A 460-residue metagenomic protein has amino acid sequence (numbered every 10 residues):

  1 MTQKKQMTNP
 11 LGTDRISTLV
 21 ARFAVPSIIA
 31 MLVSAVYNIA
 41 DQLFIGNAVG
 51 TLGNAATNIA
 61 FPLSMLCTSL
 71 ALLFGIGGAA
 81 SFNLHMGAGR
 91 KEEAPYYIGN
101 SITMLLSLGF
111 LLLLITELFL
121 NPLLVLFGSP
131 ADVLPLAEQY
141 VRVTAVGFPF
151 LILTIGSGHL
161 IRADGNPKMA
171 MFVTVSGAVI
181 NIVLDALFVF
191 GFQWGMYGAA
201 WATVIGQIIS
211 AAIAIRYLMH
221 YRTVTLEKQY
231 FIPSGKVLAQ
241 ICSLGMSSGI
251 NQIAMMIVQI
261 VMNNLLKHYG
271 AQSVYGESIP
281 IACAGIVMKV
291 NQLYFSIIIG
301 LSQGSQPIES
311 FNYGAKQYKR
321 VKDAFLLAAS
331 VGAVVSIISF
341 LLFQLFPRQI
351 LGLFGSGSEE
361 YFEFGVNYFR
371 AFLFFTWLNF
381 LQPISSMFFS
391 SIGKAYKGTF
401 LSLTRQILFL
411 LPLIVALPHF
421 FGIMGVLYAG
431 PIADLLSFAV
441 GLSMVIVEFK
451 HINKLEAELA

Functional and structural regions predicted by a protein language model:
M1-A24, F82-P149, G191-M246, E309-F374 (+1 more regions): Short alpha-helical transmembrane segments in multi-pass integral membrane proteins
S17-V36, A40, L63-L70, V146 (+5 more regions): Residue-level signal for short hydrophobic patches within transmembrane helices of multi-pass membrane transporters
R22-D41, V143, G177, G206-S210 (+2 more regions): Transmembrane helical elements of multi-pass membrane transporters/channels
L32, V36-N54, L124-A131, L187-W194 (+5 more regions): Helix-terminus/linker motif at the lipid-water interface of multi-pass membrane proteins
T51-P62, A137, V141, A200 (+2 more regions): Small-residue hotspots at the loop-to-helix junctions and early N-terminal turns of transmembrane alpha-helices
N54-L114, L151-A170, C283-L341, L345-P347 (+1 more regions): Small-residue-rich hydrophobic transmembrane alpha-helices
L66-S69, N181-D185, A211-I215, L293 (+3 more regions): Hydrophobic transmembrane alpha-helices of multi-pass small-molecule transporters
G75, T144-R162, A170-A178, A199-A212 (+4 more regions): Short runs within selected transmembrane alpha-helices of multi-pass transporters and secretion channels
